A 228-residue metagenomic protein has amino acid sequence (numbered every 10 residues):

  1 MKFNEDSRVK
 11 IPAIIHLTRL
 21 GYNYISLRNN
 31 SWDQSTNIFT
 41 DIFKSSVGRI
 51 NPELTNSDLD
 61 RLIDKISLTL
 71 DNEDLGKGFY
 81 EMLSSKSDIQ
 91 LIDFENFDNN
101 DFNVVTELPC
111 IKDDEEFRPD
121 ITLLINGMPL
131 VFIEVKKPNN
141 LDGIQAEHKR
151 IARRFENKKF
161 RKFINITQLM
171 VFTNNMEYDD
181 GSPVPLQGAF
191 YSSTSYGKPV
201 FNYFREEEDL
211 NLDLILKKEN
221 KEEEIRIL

Functional and structural regions predicted by a protein language model:
M1-R8, P12-L228: ATP-dependent helicase/translocase motor core
